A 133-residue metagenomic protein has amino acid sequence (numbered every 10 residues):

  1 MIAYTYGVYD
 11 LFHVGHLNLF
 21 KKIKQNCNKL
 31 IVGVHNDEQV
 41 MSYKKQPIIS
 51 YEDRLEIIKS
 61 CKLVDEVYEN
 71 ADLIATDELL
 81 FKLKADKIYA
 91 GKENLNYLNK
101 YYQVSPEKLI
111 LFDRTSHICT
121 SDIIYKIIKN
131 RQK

Functional and structural regions predicted by a protein language model:
M1-K133: Nucleotidyltransferase catalytic core that binds NTPs
